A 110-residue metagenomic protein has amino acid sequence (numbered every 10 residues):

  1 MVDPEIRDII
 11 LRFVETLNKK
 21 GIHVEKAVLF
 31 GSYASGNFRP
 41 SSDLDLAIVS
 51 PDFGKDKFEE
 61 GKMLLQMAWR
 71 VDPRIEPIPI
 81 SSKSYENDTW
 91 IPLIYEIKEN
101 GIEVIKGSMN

Functional and structural regions predicted by a protein language model:
M1-V24, S35-G36, P40, P51-N110: Catalytic core of pol beta-like nucleotidyltransferases
D43-D45: Acidic Asp/Glu-based divalent-cation binding sites
A47-V49: Short hydrophobic/aromatic beta-strand micro-patches that form the beta-sheet surface supporting nucleotide- or nucleic
